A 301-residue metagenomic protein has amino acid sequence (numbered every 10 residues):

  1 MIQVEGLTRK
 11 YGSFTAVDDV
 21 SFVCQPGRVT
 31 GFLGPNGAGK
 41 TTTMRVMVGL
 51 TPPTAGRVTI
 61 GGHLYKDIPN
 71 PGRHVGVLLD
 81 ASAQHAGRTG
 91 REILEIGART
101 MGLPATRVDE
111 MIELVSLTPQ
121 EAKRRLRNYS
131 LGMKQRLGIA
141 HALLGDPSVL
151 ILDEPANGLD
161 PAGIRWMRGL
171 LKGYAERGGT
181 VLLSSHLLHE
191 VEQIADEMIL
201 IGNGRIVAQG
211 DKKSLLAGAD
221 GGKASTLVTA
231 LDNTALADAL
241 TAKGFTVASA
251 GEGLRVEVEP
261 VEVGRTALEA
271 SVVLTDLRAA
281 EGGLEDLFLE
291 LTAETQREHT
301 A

Functional and structural regions predicted by a protein language model:
I2-V4, R9-L183, L188-H189, Q193-D196 (+1 more regions): ABC transporter nucleotide-binding domains
T8, Y65, R91, L188 (+4 more regions): Alpha-helix N-cap/helix-start and coil->helix boundary motif
I68, L215-G218, L287, L291: Residues that scaffold the ATP/ADP-binding catalytic core of kinase and kinase-like folds
M101, A219, G244, E281 (+1 more regions): Conserved NTP-handling cores and scaffolds of large molecular machines
M101-G102, I164, A230, E257 (+1 more regions): Short alpha-helix boundary/capping motifs
R168-E257: ABC transporter nucleotide-binding domain
E259-A301: C-terminal coupling/interaction segments
